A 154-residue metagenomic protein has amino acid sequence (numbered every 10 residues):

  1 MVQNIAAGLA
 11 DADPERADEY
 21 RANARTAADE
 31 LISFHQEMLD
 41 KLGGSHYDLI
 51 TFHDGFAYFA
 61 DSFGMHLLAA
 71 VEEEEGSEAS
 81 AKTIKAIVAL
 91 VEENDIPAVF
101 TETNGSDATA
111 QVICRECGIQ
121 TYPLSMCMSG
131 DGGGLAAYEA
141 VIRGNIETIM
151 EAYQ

Functional and structural regions predicted by a protein language model:
M1-Q154: Extracytoplasmic metal-acquisition and chelation regions
